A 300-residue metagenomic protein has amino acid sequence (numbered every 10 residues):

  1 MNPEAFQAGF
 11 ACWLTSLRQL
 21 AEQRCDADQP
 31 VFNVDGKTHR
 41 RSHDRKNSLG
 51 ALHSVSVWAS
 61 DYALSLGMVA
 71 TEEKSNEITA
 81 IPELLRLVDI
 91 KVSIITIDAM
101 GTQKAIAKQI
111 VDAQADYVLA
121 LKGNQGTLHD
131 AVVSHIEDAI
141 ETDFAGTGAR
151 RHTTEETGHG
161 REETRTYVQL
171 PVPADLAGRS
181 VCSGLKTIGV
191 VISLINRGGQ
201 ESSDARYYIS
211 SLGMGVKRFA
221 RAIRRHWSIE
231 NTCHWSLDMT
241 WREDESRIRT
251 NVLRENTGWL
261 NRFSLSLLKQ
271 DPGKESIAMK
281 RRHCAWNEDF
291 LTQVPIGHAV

Functional and structural regions predicted by a protein language model:
M1-I97, T102-A105, K274, W286: Conserved, well-structured functional cores that handle cations and Mg-NTP chemistry
P3, R86, A115, E137 (+3 more regions): Generic secondary-structure signature for well-ordered alpha-helical cores
E4, A8, C12, R179-I188 (+4 more regions): Charged, often Cys/His-bearing segments associated with DNA-binding zinc-finger transcription factors
D35, Y117, E230: Residue-level signature of catalytic and energy-coupling elements of molecular machines, predominantly ATP/GTP-dependent
A107-A115: Short, surface-exposed basic-aromatic patches at helix termini and helix-loop junctions that form
V118, K122-R225: An anionic, glycine-rich sequence signature occurring as long contiguous blocks
A145, S236-V300: A short, flexible helix-boundary coil/loop motif
I209, G213-I248: Short amphipathic alpha-helical "interface-anchor" segments enriched in bulky aromatics
